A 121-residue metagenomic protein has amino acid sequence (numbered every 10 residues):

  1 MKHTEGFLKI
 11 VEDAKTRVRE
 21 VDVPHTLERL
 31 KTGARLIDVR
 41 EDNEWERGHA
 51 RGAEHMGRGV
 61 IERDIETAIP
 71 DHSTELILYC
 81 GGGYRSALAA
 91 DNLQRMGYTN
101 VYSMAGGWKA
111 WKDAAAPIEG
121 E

Functional and structural regions predicted by a protein language model:
M1-R35, D42-E75, G82-E121: Rhodanese-like catalytic fold shared by cysteine-dependent sulfurtransferases and DSP/PTP-type phosphatases
